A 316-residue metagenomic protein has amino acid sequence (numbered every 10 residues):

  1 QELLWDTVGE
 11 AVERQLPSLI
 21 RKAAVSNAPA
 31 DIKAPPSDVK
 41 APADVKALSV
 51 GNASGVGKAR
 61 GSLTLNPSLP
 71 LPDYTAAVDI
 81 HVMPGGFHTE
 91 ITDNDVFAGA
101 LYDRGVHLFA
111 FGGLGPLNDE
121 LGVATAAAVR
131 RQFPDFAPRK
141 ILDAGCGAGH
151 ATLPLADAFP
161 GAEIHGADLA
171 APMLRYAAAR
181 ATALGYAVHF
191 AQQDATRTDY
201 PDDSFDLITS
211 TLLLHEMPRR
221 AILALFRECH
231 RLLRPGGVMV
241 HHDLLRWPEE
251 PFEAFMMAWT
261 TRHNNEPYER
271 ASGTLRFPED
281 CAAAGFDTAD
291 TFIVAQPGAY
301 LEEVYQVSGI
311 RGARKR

Functional and structural regions predicted by a protein language model:
Q1-I32, G55-F133: Conserved Class I S-adenosyl-L-methionine-dependent methyltransferase catalytic core
A137-G147: Conserved class I S-adenosyl-L-methionine
L142, T152-R197: Class I SAM-dependent methyltransferase SAM/SAH-binding core
T196-I208: A short acidic, Gly/Pro-enriched loop at the edge of an enzyme's catalytic core that lines a small-molecule cofactor
L207-R220: A short SAM/SAH-binding and catalytic strip from SAM-dependent methyltransferases
L223-P235: A short glycine-rich, Lys/Arg-flanked "PGG" loop and its adjoining helix->strand segment in the class I
V240-L301: C-terminal alpha-helical "lid/dimerization" subdomain adjacent to the S-adenosyl-L-methionine
R311-R316: C-terminal lobe and adjacent flexible extensions of AdoMet/dcAdoMet transferase-like proteins
